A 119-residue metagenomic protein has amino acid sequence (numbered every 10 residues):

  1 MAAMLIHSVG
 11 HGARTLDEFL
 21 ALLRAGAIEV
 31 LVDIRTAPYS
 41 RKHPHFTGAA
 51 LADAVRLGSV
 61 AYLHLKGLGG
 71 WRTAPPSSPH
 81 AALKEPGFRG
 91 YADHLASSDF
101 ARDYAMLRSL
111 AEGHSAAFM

Functional and structural regions predicted by a protein language model:
M1-M119: Residues lining hydrophobic/aromatic ligand-binding pockets adjacent to catalytic sites
